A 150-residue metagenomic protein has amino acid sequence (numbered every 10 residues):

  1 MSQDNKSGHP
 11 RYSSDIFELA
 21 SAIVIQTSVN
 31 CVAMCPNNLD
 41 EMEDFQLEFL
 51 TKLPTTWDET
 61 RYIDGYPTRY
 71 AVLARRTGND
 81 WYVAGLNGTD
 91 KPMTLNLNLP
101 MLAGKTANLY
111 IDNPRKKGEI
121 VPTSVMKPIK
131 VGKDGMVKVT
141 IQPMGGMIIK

Functional and structural regions predicted by a protein language model:
M1-N37, G65: Glycan-recognition surfaces
A20-I23, A33, L73, Y82-G85 (+3 more regions): Structured core elements
A33-M34, A84, P92-L97, T106-N108 (+1 more regions): Extended hydrophobic-aromatic, low-complexity segments
N38-Q46: A glycine-rich phosphate-binding loop feature that marks nucleotide/adenosyl-phosphate handling sites
L47-L73: Edge strands and adjacent loops of beta-rich recognition modules
Y66-A103, M144-I148: Carbohydrate-binding surface patches
L109-D134: Solvent-exposed beta-strand/loop surfaces of large extracellular or lumenal domains
M126-K150: C-terminal beta-strand-rich structural cap/linker in extracellular carbohydrate-active enzymes
